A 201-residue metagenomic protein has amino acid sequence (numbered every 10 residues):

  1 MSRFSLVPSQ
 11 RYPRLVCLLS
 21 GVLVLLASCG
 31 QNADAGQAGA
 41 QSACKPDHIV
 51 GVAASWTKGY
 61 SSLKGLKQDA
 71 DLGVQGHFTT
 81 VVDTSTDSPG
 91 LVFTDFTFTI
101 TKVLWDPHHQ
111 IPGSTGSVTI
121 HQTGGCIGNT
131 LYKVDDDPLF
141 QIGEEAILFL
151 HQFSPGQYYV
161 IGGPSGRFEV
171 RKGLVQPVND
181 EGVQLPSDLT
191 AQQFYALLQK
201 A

Functional and structural regions predicted by a protein language model:
S2-V7, V16-A201: Transition segments tied to proteolytic processing and entry into folded domains
Q10-Y12: Low-complexity, intrinsically disordered or signal/transmembrane-proximal segments
